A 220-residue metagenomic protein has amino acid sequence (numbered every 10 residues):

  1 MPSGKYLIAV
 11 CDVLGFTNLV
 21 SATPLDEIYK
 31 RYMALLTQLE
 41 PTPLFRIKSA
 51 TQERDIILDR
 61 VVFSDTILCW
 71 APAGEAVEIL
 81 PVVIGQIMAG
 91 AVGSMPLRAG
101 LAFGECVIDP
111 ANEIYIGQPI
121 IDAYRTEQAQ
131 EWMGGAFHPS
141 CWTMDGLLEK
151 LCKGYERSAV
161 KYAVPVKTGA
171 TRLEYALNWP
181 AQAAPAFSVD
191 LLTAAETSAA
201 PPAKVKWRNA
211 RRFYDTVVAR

Functional and structural regions predicted by a protein language model:
M1-G85, V92: Catalytic NTP-binding/metal-coordinating core of nucleotidyl cyclase/transferase enzymes
K5, W132-M133, F137-R220: Intrinsically disordered, glycine/charged-rich C-terminal tails and inter-domain linkers that flank nucleotidyl cyclase
V13, F103-G104, P139: Residues immediately flanking
L19-S21, P72, D109-Q118, G146-L148: A short acidic (Asp/Glu
S64, M95-D109: A short glycine-enriched loop-to-beta-strand structural element that forms part of the catalytic core of nucleotide
L80, A111-E127: Catalytic-core segments of nucleotide cyclases and related cyclic-nucleotide turnover enzymes
V82-Q86, A102, D122: Short, hydrophobic/aromatic alpha-helical segments in well-folded domains
V92-S94, R98-A99, I120-C141: Catalytic/regulatory signature loops of cyclic-dinucleotide turnover enzymes and related class III nucleotidyl cyclases
